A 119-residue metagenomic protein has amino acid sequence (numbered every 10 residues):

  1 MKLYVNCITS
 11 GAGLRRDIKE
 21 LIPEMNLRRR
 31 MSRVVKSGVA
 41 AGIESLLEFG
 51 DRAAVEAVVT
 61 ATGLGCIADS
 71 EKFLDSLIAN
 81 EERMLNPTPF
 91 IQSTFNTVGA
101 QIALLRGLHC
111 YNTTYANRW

Functional and structural regions predicted by a protein language model:
M1-R118: Conserved "HGTGT" condensation-loop signature of ketosynthase/thiolase-family condensing enzymes that catalyze
